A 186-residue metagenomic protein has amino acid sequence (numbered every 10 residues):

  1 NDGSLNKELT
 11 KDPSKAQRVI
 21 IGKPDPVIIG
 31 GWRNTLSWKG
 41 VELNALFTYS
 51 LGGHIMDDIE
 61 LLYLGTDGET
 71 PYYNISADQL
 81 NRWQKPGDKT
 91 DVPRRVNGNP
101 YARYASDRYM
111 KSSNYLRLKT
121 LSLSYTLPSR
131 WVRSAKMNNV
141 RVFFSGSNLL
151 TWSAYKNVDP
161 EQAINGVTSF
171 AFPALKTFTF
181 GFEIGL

Functional and structural regions predicted by a protein language model:
N1-P24, L64: Conserved small-residue
Q17-I20, S106-M110, N165-F170: Extracellular loop and loop/strand-boundary signature of outer-membrane beta-barrel proteins
P26-G30, N114-K119, A174-F178: Residues that define the transmembrane beta-barrel architecture of outer-membrane proteins
S37, T48-S50, S145-L149, G185: Outer-membrane beta-barrel pore domains and translocons
G40-A45, R130-W131: Repeated loop/turn-to-beta-strand initiation elements of outer-membrane beta-barrel proteins
A45, V142-F144, F182: Membrane-embedded beta-strand positions of outer-membrane beta-barrel proteins
S50-R141, G146: Extracytoplasmic gating/loop element in the C-terminal half of outer-membrane beta-barrel translocons and assembly
A77-G87, R103, T151-L186: C-terminal beta-signal and terminal closure region of outer-membrane beta-barrel proteins
